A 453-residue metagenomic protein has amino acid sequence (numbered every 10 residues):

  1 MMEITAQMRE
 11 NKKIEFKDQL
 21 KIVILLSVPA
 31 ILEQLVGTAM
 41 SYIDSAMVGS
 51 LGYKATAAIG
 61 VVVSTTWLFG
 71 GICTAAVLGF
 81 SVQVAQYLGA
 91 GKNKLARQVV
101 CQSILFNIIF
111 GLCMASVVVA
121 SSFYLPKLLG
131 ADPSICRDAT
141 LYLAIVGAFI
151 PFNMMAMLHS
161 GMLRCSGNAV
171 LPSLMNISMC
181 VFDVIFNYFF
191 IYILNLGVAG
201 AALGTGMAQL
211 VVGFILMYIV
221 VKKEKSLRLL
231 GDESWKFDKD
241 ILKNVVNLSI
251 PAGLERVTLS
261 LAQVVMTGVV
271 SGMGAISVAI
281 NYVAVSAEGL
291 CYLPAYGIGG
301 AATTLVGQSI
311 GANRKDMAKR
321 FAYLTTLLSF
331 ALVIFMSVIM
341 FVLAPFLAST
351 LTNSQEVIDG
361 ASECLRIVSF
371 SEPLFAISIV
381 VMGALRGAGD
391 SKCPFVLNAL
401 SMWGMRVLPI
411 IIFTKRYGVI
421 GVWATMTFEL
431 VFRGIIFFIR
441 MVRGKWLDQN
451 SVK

Functional and structural regions predicted by a protein language model:
M1-A30, V84-P151, I193-I250, V306-S371 (+1 more regions): Short alpha-helical transmembrane segments in multi-pass integral membrane proteins
I14-A46, S50-L51, W67-G79, Q83 (+5 more regions): N-terminal transmembrane alpha-helices
L25-D44, I145, A156, A208-V212 (+4 more regions): Transmembrane helical elements of multi-pass membrane transporters/channels
A30, Q34, A46, V82 (+15 more regions): Transmembrane alpha-helix boundary and packing residues in multipass membrane permease domains and related
L35, A39-A57, P126-P133, F189-L196 (+4 more regions): Helix-terminus/linker motif at the lipid-water interface of multi-pass membrane proteins
T56-S116, N153-P172, T267, I280-A344 (+1 more regions): Small-residue-rich hydrophobic transmembrane alpha-helices
L68-G71, D183-N187, V212-M217, L290-L293 (+3 more regions): Hydrophobic transmembrane alpha-helices of multi-pass small-molecule transporters
V77, S81, I145-R164, P172-C180 (+5 more regions): Short runs within selected transmembrane alpha-helices of multi-pass transporters and secretion channels
